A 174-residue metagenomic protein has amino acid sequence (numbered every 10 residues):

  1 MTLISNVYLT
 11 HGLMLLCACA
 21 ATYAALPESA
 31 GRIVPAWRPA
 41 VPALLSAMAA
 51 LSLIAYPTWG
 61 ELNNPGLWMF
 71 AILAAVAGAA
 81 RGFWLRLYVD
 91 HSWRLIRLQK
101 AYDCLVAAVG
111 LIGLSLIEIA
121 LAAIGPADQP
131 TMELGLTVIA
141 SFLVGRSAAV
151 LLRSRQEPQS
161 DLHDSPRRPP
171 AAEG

Functional and structural regions predicted by a protein language model:
M1-L62: N-terminal signal-anchor transmembrane alpha-helix
L3-A18, P65-G78, E133-T137: Structural signature of hydrophobic alpha-helical transmembrane segments
A20-A36, G82-I96, S147-Q156: C-terminal ends of transmembrane helices
I33-A47, P65-I72, R94-Y102: Cytoplasmic-side transmembrane-helix entry/capping segments in multi-pass membrane proteins
A50-L62, A108-G125: Hydrophobic alpha-helical transmembrane segments in multi-pass integral membrane proteins
Y56-D90: Helix-adjacent hinge/juxtasegments
Q99, R155-G174: Short, highly charged, low-complexity non-transmembrane loops/tails of multi-pass membrane proteins
G125-V150: Hydrophobic alpha-helical transmembrane segments and immediately flanking/interface helices in integral membrane
